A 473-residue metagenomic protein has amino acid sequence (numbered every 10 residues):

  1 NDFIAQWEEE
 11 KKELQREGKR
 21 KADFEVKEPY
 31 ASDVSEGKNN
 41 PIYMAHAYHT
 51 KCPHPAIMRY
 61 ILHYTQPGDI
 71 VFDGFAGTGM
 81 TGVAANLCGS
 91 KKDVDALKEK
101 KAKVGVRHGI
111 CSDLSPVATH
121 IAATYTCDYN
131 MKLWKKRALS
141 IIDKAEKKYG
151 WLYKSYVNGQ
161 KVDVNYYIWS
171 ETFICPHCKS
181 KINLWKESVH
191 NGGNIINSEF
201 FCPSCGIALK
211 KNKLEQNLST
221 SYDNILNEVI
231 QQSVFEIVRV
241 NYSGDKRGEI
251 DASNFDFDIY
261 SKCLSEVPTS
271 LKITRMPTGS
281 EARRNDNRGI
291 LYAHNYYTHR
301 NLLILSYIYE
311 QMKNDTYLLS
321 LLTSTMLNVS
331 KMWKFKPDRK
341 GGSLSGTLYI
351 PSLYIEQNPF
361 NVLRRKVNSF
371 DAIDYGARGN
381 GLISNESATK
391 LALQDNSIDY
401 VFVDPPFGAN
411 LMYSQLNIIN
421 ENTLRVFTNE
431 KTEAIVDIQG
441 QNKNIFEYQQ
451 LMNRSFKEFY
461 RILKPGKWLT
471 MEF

Functional and structural regions predicted by a protein language model:
N1-G74, G82-C88, K92-Q394, Y413-Q441 (+1 more regions): Nucleic-acid modification enzymes, centered on SAM-dependent nucleic-acid methyltransferases
I70, K467-W468: Short glycine-centered segments of the SAM/dcSAM-binding site in methyltransferase folds
T78: Conserved SAM/SAH-binding loop
V401-F402: Hydrophobic beta-strand segment of the Class I
G408: Active-site cores of enzymes that catalyze phosphoryl transfer or operate on phosphate-rich substrates
Q441-I445, Q449: Catalytic cores of eukaryotic secretory-pathway lumenal/extracellular enzymes that build and remodel glycoconjugates
Q449-P465: A short glycine-rich, Lys/Arg-flanked "PGG" loop and its adjoining helix->strand segment in the class I
